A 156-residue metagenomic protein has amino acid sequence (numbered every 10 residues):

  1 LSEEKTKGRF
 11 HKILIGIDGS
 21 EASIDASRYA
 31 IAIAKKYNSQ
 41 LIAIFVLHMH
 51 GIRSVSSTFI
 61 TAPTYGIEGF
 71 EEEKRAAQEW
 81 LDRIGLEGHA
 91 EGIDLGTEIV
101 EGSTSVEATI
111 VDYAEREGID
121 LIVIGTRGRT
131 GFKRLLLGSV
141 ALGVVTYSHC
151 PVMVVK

Functional and structural regions predicted by a protein language model:
L1-E4, A114-K156: Gly/Ser-rich helix-loop-strand patches that form or flank binding pockets for ribonucleotide-derived cofactors
L1-G8, L86-I122: Structural beta-alpha unit
E4-T64, E87-G96: Small/aliphatic-rich secondary-structure junction motif
A30, I84, I110, V144: Aromatic/hydrophobic pocket-lining residues that form π-stacking "cages" and hydrophobic walls in ligand
I44-V46, E98-G102, V155: Conserved beta-strand termini and adjacent loop/short-helix elements that scaffold enzyme active sites in alpha/beta
H50-G51, S105-E107, G131: Generic structural signal for helix capping and beta-alpha/helix-loop junctions
P63-E79: A short acidic, glycine-rich active-site loop that binds or catalyzes chemistry on phosphate/adenosine moieties
